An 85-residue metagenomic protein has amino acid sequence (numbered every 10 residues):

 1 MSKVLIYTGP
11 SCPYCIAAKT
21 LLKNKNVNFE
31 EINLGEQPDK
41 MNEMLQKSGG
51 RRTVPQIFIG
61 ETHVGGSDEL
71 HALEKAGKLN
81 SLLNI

Functional and structural regions predicted by a protein language model:
M1-E30: Local sequence-structure signature of Cys/Sec-based thiol-disulfide redox active-site neighborhoods
M1-T8, L45, D68-L70, L83-I85: C-terminal alpha-helical interaction module
C12, I32, D68-H71: Flexible, active-site-adjacent loop/turn segments at secondary-structure boundaries
I16, D39, G65: Residues that form or flank phosphate/diphosphate-binding pockets in enzymes that use nucleotide phosphates
L34-R52, I85: Thioredoxin-like thiol-disulfide oxidoreductase module
G49-F58, D68: Structural micro-motif
I59-I85: Non-catalytic, surface beta->alpha helical segment in thiol-disulfide oxidoreductase systems
